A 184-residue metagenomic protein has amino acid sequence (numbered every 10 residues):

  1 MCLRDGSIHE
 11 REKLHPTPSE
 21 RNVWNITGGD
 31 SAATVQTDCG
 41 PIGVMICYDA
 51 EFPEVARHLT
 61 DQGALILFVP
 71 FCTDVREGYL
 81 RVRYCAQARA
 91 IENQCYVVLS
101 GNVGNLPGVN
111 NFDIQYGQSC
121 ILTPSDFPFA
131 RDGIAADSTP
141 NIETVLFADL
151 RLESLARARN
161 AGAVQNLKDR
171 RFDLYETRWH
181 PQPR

Functional and structural regions predicted by a protein language model:
M1-D5, A33-T34, L99, Q118-I121 (+1 more regions): Short beta-strand scaffold segments in enzyme catalytic cores
M1-L65, V75-A88, V164: Active-site catalytic loop in hydrolytic enzyme cores
G6-H9, F127-F129, L155-A156: Short helix-loop capping/hinge motifs at secondary-structure junctions, enriched in acidic/polar residues
K13-I26, E143-R157: A short, polar/charged loop-to-alpha-helix boundary motif
V23-N25, N110-N111, L167-R170: Short Gly/Pro-enriched turn/cap motifs at secondary-structure boundaries
D30, I42, G117, E143-L146: Change "...and in nucleic-acid phosphodiester-cleaving endonucleases..." to "...and in nucleic-acid processing enzymes
E51-E143: CN hydrolase (nitrilase-like) catalytic-core segments centered on the catalytic cysteine and neighboring Lys/Glu
L150-R184: A short C-terminal boundary segment appended to hydrolase-like catalytic domains
